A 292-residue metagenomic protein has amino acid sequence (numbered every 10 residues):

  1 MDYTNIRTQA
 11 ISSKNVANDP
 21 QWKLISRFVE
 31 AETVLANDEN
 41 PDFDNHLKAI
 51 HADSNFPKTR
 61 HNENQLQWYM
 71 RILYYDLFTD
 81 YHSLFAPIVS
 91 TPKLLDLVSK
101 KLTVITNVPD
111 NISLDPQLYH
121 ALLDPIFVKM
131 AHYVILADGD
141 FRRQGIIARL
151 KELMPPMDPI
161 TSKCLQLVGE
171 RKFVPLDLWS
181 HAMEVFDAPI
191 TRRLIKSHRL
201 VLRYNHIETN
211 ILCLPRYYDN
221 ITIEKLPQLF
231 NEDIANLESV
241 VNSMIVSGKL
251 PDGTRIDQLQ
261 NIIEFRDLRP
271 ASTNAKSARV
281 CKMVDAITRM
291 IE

Functional and structural regions predicted by a protein language model:
M1-E292: Charged, E/D/K/R/S-rich low-complexity terminal regions of large eukaryotic assembly subunits
